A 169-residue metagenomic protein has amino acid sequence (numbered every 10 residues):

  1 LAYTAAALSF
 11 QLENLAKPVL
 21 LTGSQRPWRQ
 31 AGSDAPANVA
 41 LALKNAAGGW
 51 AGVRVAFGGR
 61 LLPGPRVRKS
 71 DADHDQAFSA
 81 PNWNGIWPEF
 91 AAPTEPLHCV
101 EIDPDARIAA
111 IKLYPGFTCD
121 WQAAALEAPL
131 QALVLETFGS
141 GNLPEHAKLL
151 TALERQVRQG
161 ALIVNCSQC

Functional and structural regions predicted by a protein language model:
L1-C169: Active-site histidine-anchored catalytic micro-motif
